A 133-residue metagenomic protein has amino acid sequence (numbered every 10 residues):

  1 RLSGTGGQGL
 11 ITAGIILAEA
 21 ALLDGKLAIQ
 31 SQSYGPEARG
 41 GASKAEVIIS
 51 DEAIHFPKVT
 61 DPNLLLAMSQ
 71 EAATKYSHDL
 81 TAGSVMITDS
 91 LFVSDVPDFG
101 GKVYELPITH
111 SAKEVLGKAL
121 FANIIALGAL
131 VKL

Functional and structural regions predicted by a protein language model:
R1-L133: Active-site cofactor/cluster-binding pocket
